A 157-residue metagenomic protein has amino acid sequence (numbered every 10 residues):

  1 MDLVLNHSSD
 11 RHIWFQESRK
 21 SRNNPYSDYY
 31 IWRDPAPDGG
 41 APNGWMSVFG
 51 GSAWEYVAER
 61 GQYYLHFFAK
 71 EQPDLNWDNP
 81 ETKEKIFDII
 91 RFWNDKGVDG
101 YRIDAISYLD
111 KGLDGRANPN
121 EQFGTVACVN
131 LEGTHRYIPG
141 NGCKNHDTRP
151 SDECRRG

Functional and structural regions predicted by a protein language model:
M1-F87, R91, D95, I106-G157: Acidic/aromatic-lined carbohydrate-recognition and catalytic surfaces of CAZymes acting on diverse glycans
D99: Short acidic/polar active-site loop segments enriched in Thr and Asp
